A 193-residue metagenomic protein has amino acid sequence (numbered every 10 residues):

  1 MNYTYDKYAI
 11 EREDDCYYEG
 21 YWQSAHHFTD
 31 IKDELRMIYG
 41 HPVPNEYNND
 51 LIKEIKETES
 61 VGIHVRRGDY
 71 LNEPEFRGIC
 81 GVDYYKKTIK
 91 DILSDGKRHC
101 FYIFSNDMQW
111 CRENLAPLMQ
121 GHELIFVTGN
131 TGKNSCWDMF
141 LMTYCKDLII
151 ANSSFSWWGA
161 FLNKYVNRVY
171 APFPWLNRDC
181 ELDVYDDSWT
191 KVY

Functional and structural regions predicted by a protein language model:
M1-R98: Secretory-pathway luminal glycosyltransferase catalytic domains
Y5, A9, D33-R36, N72 (+6 more regions): Low-complexity, compositionally biased segments
Y18, V127, V192: Hydrophobic residues at beta-strand termini and immediately following loops that shape nucleotide-binding pockets
M37-I38, C80-Y85, Q120-I125, C145-K146 (+2 more regions): Short, low-complexity, polar/charged sequence segments that are solvent-exposed and flexible
H64, K86-I89, T131-S135, S188: Short amphipathic alpha-helical segments, especially helix-boundary/capping motifs
F76, L115, E181-D183: Short aromatic-enriched loop/helix-cap "lid" or pocket-rim segments at secondary-structure transitions that line
L93-P172, L176-D179: Donor-binding and catalytic core of enzymes assembling or modifying cell-surface/extracellular glycoconjugates
R178-Y193: Leloir-type glycosyltransferase catalytic cores
